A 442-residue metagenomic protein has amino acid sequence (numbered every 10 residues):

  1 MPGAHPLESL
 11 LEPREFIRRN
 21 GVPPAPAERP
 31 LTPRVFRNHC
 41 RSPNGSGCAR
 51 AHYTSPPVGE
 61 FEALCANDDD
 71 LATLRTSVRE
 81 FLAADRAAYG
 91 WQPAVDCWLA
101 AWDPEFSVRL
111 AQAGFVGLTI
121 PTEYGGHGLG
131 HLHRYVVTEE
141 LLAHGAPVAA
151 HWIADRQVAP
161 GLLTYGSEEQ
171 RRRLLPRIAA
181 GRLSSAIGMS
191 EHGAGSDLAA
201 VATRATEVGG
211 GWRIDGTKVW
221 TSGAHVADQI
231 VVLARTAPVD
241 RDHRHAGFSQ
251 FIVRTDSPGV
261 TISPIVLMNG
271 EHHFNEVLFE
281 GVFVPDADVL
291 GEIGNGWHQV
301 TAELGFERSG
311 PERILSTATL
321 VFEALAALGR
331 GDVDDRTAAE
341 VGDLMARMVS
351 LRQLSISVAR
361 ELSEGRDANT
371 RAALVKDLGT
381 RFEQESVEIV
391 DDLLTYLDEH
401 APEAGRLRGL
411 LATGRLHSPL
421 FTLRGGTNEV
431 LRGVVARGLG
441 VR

Functional and structural regions predicted by a protein language model:
M1, H5-C48: Polybasic, low-complexity intrinsically disordered segments
N44-A150, R173, R177, G310 (+4 more regions): Amphipathic, small/basic residue-rich leader segments at the start of a protein or domain
G59-L64, V137, Q299-T301, F306 (+2 more regions): Glycine-rich phosphate/cofactor-binding loops in nucleotide/flavin-utilizing enzymes
E62-D69, L74, V260-Q353, F421: Glycine-rich beta->alpha junctions and the first turn(s) of the following alpha-helix
G90-W98, D335-A338, V349-R406: C-terminal helix-coil-helix/basic helical segment that borders enzyme active sites and/or dimer interfaces and provides
Q112-R172, P176-G181, G223-Q229, E307 (+4 more regions): Internal helix-loop-helix
G181-M189, L233: A short, Trp-centered hydrophobic/proline-enriched beta-strand micro-motif
D215-I262: A short core secondary-structure module
